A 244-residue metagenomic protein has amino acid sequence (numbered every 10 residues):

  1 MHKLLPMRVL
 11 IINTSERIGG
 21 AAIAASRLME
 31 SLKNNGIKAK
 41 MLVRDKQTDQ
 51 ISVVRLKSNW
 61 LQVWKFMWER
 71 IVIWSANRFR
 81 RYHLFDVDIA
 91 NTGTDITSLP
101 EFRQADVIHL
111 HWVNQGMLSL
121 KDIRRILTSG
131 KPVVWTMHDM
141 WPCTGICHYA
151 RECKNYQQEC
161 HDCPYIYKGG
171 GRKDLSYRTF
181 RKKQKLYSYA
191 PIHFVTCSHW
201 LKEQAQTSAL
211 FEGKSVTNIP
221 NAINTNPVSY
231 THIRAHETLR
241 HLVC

Functional and structural regions predicted by a protein language model:
H2-K57, T128-S129: N-terminal subdomain of nucleotide-sugar transferases
N34-V107: A conserved catalytic-core segment of Leloir-type glycosyltransferases
T97-L118, P132-H138: Short N-terminal targeting/anchoring amphipathic segment
W112-M117, M137-C147, P164-R172, K202: A short, histidine- and acid-enriched strand-loop-helix "catalytic/donor-clamping" loop that lines the nucleotide-sugar
T128, W141, C153-F194, A209-S215: Membrane-proximal helix-turn-helix segments that form the acceptor-binding/catalytic region of lipid-linked
W200, A222: Carbohydrate-associated surface elements
T231-T238: Conserved small/polar residues in nucleotide/adenosyl-binding loops
L242-C244: Hydrophobic alpha-helical segments, chiefly the membrane-spanning helices and signal/signal-anchor peptides
